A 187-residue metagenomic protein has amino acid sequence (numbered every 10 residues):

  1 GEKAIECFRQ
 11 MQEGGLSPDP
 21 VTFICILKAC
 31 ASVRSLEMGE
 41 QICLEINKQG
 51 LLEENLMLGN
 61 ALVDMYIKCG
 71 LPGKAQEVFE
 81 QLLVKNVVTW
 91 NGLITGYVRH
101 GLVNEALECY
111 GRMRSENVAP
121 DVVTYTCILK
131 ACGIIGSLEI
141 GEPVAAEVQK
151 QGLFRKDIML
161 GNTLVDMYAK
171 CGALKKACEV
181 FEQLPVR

Functional and structural regions predicted by a protein language model:
A4, D19-I24, G39, E54-N55 (+12 more regions): Pentatricopeptide repeat
G70-K85, V165-R187: Long hydrophobic segments that form regular secondary structure
